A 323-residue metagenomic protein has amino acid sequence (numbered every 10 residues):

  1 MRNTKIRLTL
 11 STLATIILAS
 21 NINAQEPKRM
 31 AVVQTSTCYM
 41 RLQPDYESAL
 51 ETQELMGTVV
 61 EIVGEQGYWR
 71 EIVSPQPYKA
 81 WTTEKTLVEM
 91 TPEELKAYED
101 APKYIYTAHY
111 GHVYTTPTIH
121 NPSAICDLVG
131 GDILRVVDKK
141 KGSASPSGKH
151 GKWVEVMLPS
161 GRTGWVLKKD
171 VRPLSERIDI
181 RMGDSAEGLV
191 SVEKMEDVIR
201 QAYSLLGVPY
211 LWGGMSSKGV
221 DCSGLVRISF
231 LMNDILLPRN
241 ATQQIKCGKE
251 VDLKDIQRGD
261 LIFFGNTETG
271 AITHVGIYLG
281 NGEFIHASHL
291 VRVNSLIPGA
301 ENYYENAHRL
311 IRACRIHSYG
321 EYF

Functional and structural regions predicted by a protein language model:
M1-K28: Bacterial Sec-dependent N-terminal signal peptides
Q25-R29, E61, S74-I105, T118 (+1 more regions): Boundary regions of SH3-family modules and the immediately adjacent low-complexity/disordered segments in eukaryotic
M30-M40, D100-Y114, S229-T242, L279: Short, basic/aromatic beta-hairpin or loop at an interaction surface
V32-I62, Y106-G142, Y210: Beta-loop motif signature
G111, T115-A124, T273, L279-F323: Aromatic- and glycine-rich peptidoglycan recognition patches
N121, D184-L189, P209-S217, G265: Second-shell loop/turn segments in exported
A202, G214-N233: Active-site nucleophilic cysteine motif
I235-P298: ...with weaker cross-activation on analogous glycine-rich loops/strands in unrelated enzymes
